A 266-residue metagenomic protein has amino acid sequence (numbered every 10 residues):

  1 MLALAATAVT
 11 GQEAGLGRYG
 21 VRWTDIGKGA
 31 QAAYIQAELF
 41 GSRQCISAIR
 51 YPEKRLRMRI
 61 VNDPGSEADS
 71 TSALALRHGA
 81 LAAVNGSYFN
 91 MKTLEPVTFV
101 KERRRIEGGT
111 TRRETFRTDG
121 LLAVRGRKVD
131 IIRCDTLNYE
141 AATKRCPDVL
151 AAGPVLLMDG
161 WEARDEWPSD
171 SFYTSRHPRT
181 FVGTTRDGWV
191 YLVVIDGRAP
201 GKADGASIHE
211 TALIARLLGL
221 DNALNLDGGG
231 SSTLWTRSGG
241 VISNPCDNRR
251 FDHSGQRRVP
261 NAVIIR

Functional and structural regions predicted by a protein language model:
V9-L121, K128-I131: Zymogen propeptides
P52-R55, K92, A123-D130, D159 (+2 more regions): Short acidic-glycine loop/turn motifs at beta-strand connectors
N62-A68, T136-A141, I195-P200: Short, solvent-exposed aromatic-acidic interface loops
L81-N85, L122-A123, D130, G183 (+2 more regions): Structural recognition of the beta-strand scaffold that forms the well-ordered cores of secreted hydrolase catalytic
T93-F116, W167-T184, W189-N222, S231-R266: Conserved, well-ordered active-site substructure
G126, R133-T136, P154-G160, T184-R186 (+1 more regions): Short, structured patches in soluble enzyme cores that scaffold and shape functional sites
R145-S169: Short, conserved active-site entrance elements at the starts or edges of catalytic domains
